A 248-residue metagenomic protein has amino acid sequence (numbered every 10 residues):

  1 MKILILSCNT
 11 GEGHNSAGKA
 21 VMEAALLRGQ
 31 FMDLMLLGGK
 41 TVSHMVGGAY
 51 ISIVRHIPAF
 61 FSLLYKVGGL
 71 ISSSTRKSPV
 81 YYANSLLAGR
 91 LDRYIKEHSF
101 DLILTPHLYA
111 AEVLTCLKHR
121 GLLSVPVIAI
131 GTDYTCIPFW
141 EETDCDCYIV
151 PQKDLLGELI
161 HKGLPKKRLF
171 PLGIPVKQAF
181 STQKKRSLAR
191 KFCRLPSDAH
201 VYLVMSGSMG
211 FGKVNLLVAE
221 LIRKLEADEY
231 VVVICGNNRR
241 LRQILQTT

Functional and structural regions predicted by a protein language model:
M1-L4: Extreme N-terminal starter segment of soluble prokaryotic enzymes
L6-C8, M35-L37, I130, V204-M205 (+1 more regions): Short hydrophobic segments within beta-strands
S7-K19, G212: A short, glycine/small-residue-rich beta-strand->loop->alpha-helix junction that serves as a flexible
E12, V67-G163, R168-P171: Active-site and donor-binding regions of nucleotide-sugar-utilizing enzymes
A20-E97: Conserved N-terminal ligand/cofactor-binding loop architecture of enzyme catalytic domains
L26-Q30, H119-S124, G163-L164, R223-D228 (+1 more regions): Short helix-capping segments at alpha-helix termini
D146-V201, M205-M209, N237-L241: A nucleotide-sugar donor-handling region in carbohydrate enzymes
P196-T248: Donor-nucleotide binding loops and adjacent catalytic segments primarily of GT-B fold Leloir glycosyltransferases
